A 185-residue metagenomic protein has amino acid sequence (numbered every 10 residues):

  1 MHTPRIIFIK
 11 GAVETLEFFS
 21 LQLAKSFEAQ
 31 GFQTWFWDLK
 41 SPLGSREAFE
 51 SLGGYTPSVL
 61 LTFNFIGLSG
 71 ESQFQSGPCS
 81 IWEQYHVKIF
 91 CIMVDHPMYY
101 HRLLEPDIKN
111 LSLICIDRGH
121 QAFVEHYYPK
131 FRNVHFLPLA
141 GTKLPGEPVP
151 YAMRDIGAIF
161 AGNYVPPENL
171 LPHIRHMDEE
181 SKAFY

Functional and structural regions predicted by a protein language model:
H2, K10-F19, R132-Y185: Nucleotide-sugar donor-binding catalytic core of glycosyltransferases
R5-G11, L16-H126, T142-E147: Extended catalytic core of nucleotide-activated donor transferases of GT-like folds
